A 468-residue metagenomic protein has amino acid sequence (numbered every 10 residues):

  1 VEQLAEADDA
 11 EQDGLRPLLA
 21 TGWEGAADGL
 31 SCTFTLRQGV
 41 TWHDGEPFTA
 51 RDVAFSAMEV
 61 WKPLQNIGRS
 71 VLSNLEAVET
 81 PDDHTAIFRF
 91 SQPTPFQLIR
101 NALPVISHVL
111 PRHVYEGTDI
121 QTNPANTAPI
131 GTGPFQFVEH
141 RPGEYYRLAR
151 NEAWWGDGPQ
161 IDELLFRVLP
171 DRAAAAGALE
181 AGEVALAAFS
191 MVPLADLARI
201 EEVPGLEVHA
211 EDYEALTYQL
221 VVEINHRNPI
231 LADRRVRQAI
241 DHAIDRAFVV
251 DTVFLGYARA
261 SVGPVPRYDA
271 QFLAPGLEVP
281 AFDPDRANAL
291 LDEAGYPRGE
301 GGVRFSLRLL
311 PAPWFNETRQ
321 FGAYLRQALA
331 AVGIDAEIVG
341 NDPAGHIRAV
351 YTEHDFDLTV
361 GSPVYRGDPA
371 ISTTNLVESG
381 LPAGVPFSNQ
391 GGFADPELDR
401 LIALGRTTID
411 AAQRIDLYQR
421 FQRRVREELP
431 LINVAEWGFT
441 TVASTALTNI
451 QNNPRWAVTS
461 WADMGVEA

Functional and structural regions predicted by a protein language model:
V1-A27, M58, I130-T132, R455: N-terminal lobe/hinge region of extracytoplasmic solute-binding protein
D9-A10, P104-P159, E163, D285 (+1 more regions): Gly/Pro-rich hinge or "lid" segments in bacterial periplasmic/extracellular proteins
T33-T35, R69-Y115: Surface-exposed binding/hinge segments that line and control ligand-binding clefts or catalytic entry sites
V60, A77-E79, V138-A149, L165-N228 (+1 more regions): Extracellular/periplasmic solute-recognition and catalytic clefts
P142, A188, D269, A294-Y365 (+3 more regions): Ligand/substrate-recognition segments at binding pockets and active sites
R235, V250, A331-I347, T352-H354 (+2 more regions): Extracytoplasmic/peripheral linker and loop segments enriched in polar/acidic and small residues with frequent Thr/Pro
A260-A294, P313-Q320: Structural transition elements
T441-A468: Long beta-strand-rich cores associated with HINT superfamily self-processing modules
